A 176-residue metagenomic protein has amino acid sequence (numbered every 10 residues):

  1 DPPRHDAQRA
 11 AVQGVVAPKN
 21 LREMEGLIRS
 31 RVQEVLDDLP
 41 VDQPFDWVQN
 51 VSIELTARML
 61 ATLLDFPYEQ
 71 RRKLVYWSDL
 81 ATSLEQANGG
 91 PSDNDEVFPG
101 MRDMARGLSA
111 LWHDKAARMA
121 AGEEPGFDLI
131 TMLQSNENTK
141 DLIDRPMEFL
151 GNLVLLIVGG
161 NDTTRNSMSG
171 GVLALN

Functional and structural regions predicted by a protein language model:
D1-N176: Cytochrome P450
